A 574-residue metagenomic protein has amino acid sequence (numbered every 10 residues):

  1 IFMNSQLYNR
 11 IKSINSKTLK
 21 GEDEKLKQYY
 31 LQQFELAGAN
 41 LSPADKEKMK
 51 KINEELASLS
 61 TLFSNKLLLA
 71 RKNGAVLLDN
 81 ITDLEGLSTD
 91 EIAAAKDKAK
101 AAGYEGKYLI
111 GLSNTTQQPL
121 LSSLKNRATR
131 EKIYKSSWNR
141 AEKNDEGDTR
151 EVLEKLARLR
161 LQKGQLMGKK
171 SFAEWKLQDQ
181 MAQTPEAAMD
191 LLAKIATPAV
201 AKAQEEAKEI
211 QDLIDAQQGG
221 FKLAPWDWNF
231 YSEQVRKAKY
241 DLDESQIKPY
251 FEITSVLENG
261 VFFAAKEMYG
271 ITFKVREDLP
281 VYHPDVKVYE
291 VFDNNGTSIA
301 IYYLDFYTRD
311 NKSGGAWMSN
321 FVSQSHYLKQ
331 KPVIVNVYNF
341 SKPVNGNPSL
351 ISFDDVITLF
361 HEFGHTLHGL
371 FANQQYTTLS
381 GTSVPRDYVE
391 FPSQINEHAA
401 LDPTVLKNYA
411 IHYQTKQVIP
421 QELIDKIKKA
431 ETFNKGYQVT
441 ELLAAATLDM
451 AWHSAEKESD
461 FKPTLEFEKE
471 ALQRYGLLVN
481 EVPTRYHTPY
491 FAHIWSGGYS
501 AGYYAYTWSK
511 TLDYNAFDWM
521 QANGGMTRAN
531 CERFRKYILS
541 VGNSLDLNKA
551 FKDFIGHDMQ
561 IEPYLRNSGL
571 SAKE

Functional and structural regions predicted by a protein language model:
I1-S88, M520: N-terminal helix-rich structural modules
I11-K51, G111-E151, K155, L159-A199 (+4 more regions): Short His/Asp/Glu-rich catalytic/ion-coordination signatures at enzyme active sites or charged loops
E22, L26-Q28, E55-S58, N65 (+9 more regions): Active-site-proximal, well-structured secondary-structure segments within enzyme catalytic domains
S42, G168, A265, F363 (+4 more regions): Divalent metal-coordination and catalytic microenvironments
S341-F360: Short pre-active-site segment immediately N-terminal to the catalytic Zn-binding motif
D354-G369, S393, K510: Active-site recognition of the HExxH zinc-binding catalytic motif
F360, G436-S454, L477-N480, T484 (+1 more regions): C-terminal substrate/ligand-recognition segments
G525-G569: C-terminal amphipathic alpha-helical interaction region
